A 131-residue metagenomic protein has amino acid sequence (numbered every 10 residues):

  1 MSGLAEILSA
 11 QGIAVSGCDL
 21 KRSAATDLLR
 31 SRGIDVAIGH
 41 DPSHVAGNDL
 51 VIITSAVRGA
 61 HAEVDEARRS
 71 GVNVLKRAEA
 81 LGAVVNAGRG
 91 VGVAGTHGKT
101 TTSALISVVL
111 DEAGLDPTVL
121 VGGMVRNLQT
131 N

Functional and structural regions predicted by a protein language model:
M1-A25, R30-I34, G47, V51 (+2 more regions): ATP-dependent carboxylate-amine ligase
I7, R30, H44, S55-N131: Phosphate-binding loop of NTP-binding sites
G17, G39, G122-G123: Glycine-centered flexibility motif
V36-G39, N73-L75: Short acidic-hydrophobic, aromatic-tinged amphipathic segments that line or gate anion-handling sites
A37-L50, S55: BRCT (BRCA1 C-terminal) domain core and associated BRCT-interaction motifs
